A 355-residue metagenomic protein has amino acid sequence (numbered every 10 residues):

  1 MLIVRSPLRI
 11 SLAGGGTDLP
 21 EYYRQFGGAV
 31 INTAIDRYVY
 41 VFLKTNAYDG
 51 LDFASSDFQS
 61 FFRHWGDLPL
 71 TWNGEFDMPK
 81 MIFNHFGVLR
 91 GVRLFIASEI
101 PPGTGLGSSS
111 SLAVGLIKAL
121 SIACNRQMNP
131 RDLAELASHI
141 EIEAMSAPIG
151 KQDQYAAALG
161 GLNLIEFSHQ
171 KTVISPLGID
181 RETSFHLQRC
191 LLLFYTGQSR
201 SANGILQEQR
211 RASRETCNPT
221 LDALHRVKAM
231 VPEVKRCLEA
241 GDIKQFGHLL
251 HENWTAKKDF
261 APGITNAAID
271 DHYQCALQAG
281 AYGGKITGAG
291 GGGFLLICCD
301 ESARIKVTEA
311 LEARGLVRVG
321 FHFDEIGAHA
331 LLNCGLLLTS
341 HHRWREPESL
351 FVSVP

Functional and structural regions predicted by a protein language model:
M1-A13, D18-R24, V30-N32, D36-V88 (+3 more regions): C-terminal nucleotide
F76, S110-V114, I149: Short alpha-helical patches at coil-to-helix transitions and adjacent helical residues in well-structured domains
V88-F95: Conserved catalytic cysteine-centered active-site region of acyl-thioester-dependent Claisen-condensing enzymes
I100-T104, Y282: Short pre-catalytic strand/loop immediately N-terminal to key active-site residues, enriched for Gly-Thr
G103-L106, K258-D259: A generic structural signal for short coil/turn motifs at secondary-structure boundaries
L106-P130: DPxDG-like acidic metal-binding loop motif
G292: Glycine-rich active-site/cofactor-binding loop and its immediate structural neighborhood
